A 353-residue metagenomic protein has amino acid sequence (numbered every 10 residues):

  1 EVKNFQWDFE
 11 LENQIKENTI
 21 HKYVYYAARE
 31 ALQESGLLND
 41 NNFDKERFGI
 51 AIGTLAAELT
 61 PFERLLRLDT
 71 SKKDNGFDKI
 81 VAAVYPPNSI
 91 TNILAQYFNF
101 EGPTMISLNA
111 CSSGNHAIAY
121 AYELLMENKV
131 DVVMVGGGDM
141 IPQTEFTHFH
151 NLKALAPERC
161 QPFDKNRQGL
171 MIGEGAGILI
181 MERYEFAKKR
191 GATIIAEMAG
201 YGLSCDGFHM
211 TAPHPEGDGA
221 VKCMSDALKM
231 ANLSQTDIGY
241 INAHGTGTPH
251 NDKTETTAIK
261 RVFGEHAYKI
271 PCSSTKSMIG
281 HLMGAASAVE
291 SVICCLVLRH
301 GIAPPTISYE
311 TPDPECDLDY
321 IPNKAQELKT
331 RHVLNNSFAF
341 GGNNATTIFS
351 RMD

Functional and structural regions predicted by a protein language model:
E1-L108, M140-F146, Q235-N251: Conserved beta-ketoacyl condensing-enzyme motif
K16-H21, F43-K45, I80-N88, M105-S113 (+4 more regions): Active-site nucleophile and cofactor-binding loops and adjacent substrate-binding regions of central metabolic enzymes
Y23-G36, I90, E182-R183, G217-N232 (+2 more regions): Short, well-ordered amphipathic alpha-helical segments that serve as non-catalytic structural scaffolds within diverse
V24-E34, P87-I90, A95-F98, P103-G136 (+3 more regions): Active-site-proximal alpha-helical scaffold in enzymes
A28, I50, L94, G114 (+8 more regions): Conserved small-residue
P61-N75, L94, L124-E127, T147-E158 (+3 more regions): A glycine- and small-aliphatic-rich helix-loop capping segment at beta-alpha/alpha-beta transitions that lines
K129-N151, A156-Q168, Y201-P215, A243-D252 (+1 more regions): Acyl-CoA/ACP chain-elongation machinery
L155, R159-A231, G239-Y240: Condensing-enzyme catalytic core mediating Claisen C-C bond formation in acyl metabolism
